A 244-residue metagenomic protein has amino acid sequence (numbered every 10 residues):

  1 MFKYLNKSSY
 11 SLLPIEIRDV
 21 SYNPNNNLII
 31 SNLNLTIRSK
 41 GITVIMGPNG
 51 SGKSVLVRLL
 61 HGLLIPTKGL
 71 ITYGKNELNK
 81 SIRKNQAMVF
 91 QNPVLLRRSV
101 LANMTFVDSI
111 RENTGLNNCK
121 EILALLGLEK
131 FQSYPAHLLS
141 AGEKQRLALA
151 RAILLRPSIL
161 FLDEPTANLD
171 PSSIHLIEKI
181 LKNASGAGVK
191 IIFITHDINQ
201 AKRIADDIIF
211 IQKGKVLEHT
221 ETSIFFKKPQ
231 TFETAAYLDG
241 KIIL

Functional and structural regions predicted by a protein language model:
H61: Helix-to-loop junction immediately C-terminal to a conserved catalytic motif
L116-F131: Conserved ABC ATPase "signature" region
P135-L139, E143: Conserved ABC ATPase signature
L160-D163: Catalytic Walker B motif of ABC-type/P-loop ATPase nucleotide-binding domains
P171-S173: Helix N-cap at the start of a conserved alpha-helix in ABC-type nucleotide-binding domains
T195-H196: H-loop/switch region of ABC-family ATPase nucleotide-binding domains
A201-R203: A short, surface-exposed alpha-helical micro-motif characterized by mixed small hydrophobic and charged/polar residues
